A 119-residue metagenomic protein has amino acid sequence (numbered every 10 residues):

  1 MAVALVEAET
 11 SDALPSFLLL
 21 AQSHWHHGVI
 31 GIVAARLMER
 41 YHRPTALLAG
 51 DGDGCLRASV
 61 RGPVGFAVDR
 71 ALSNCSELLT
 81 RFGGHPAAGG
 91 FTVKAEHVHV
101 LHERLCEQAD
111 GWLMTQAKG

Functional and structural regions predicted by a protein language model:
M1-H97: Hydrophobic helix-and-loop "lid/oligomerization" segment in the mid-to-C-terminal part of catalytic domains
L14, G111-G119: Electropositive nucleic-acid-contacting surfaces
S76-F82, E107-M114: A common structural junction motif
L101-L105: Short amphipathic C-terminal alpha-helix that caps PH/PH-like domains
